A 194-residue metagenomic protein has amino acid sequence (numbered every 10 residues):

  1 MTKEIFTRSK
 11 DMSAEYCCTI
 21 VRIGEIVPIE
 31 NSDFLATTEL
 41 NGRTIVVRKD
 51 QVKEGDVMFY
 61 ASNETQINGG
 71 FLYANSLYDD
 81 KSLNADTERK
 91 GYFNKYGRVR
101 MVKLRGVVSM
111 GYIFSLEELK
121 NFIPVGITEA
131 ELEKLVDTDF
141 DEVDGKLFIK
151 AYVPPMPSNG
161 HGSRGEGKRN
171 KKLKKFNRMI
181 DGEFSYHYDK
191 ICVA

Functional and structural regions predicted by a protein language model:
T2-A194: Long, basic N-terminal domains or extensions that often function in RNA/ssDNA interaction or organelle/cellular
